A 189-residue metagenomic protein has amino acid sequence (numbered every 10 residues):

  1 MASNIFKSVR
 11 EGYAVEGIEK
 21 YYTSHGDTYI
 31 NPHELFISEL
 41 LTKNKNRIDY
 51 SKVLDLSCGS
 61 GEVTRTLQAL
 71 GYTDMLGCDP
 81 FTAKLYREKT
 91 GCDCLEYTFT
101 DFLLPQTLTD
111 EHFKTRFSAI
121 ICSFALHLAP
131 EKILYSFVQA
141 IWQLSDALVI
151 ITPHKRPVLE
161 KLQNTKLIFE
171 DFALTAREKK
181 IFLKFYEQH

Functional and structural regions predicted by a protein language model:
M1-D49: Class I SAM-dependent methyltransferase Rossmann-like catalytic core, especially the SAM/SAH-binding loop
S51, S118, D146: Conserved acidic residues
L54, C58-P105: Class I SAM-dependent methyltransferase SAM/SAH-binding core
F102-T115: Short amphipathic alpha-helix with an adjacent loop that forms part of the alpha/beta core around
F117-K132: A short SAM/SAH-binding and catalytic strip from SAM-dependent methyltransferases
Y135-A147: A short glycine-rich, Lys/Arg-flanked "PGG" loop and its adjoining helix->strand segment in the class I
S145-P157: Conserved beta-strand signature within the Rossmann-like core of class I S-adenosyl-L-methionine
K161-E187: Conserved Class I S-adenosyl-L-methionine
